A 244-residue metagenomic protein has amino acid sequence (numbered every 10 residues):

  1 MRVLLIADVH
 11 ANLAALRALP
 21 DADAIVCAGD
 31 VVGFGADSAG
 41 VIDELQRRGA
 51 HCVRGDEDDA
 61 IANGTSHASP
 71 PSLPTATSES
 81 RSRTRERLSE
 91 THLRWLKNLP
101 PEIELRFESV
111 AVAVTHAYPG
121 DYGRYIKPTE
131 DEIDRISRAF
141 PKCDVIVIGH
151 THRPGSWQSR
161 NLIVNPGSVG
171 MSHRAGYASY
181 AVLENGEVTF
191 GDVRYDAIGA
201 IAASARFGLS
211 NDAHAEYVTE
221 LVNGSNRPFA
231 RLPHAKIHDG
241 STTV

Functional and structural regions predicted by a protein language model:
R2-D8, A111-Y118, I163-G167: Active-site-proximal beta-strand elements of phosphoester/diester hydrolases
R2-K97: Core catalytic region of metal-dependent phosphoesterases/phosphodiesterases, especially metallo-beta-lactamase-like
H10-A15, G33-A36, E57-A62, G120-Y122 (+2 more regions): Active-site environment of divalent metal-dependent phosphoester hydrolases
S69-T75, F107-P141: Active-site-proximal segments of metal-dependent phosphoesterases and phosphodiesterases across multiple
P74-S82, L88, A117-E130, I201-A203 (+3 more regions): Active-site-proximal loop/helix segment associated with metal-binding centers of metalloenzymes
P101-S109, W157-S159: Short acidic-hydrophobic surface loop/beta-edge motif
T129-V169, A178-Y180: Anionic-ligand binding region
Q158-V244: Acidic, His/Gly-rich catalytic cores of divalent-metal-dependent hydrolytic chemistry
